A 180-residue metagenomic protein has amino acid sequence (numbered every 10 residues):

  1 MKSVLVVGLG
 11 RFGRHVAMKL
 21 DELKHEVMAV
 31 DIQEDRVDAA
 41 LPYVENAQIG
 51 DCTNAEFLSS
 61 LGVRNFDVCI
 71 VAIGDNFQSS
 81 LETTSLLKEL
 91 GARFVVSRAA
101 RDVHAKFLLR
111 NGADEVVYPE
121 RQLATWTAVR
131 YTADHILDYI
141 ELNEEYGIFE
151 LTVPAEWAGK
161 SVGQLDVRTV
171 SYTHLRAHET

Functional and structural regions predicted by a protein language model:
L9: Glycine-rich Rossmann-fold phosphate-binding loop(s) that bind the pyrophosphate of adenine dinucleotide cofactors
G13: N-terminal Rossmann-fold NAD(P) dinucleotide-binding loop
L20: Aromatic pocket-lining residues of Rossmann-like dinucleotide-binding sites
V27: Short beta-strand element of Class I
D31: Conserved acidic E/D residue at the C-terminus of a beta-strand in Rossmann-like folds
V37-D38, A105: Short alpha-helix immediately C-terminal to the canonical SAM-binding loop
Y43-E45, I49-T127, A133, T152: Phosphate-bearing ligand-interacting subdomains that bind or position ATP/ADP/UDP/GDP/NAD(P) or nucleotide-linked
T173-T180: Conserved small/polar residues in nucleotide/adenosyl-binding loops
